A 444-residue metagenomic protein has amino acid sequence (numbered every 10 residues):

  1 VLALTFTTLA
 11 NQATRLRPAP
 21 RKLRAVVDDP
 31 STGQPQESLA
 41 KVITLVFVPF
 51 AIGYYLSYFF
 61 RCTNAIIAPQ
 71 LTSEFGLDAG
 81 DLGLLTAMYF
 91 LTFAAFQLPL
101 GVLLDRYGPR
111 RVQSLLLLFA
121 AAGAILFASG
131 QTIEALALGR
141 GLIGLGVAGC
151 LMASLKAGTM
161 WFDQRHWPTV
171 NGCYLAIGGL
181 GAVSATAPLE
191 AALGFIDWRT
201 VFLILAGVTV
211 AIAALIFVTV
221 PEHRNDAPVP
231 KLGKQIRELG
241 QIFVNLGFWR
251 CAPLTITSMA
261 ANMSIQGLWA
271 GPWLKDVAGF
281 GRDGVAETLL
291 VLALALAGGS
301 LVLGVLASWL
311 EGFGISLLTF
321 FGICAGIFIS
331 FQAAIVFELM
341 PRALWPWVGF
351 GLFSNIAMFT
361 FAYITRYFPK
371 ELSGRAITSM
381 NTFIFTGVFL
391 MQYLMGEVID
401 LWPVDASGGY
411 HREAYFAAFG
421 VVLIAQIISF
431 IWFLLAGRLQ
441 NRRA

Functional and structural regions predicted by a protein language model:
S31-L39, H223-A252: Juxtamembrane intracellular "pre-TM" segments in multi-pass secondary transporters
L45-L77, I265-G271, M391-Q392: Extracytoplasmic
N64-A65, G247-S300, M391-G396: Extracytoplasmic gate region of multi-pass secondary transporters
G76, G108, S129-A135, D163 (+1 more regions): Helix-breaking motifs and short loop linkers at transmembrane-helix boundaries and internal kinks in secondary membrane
A95-Q131: Conserved MFS/SLC helix-loop-helix module at the cytosolic interface between two early adjacent transmembrane helices
L98-G108, L301-I315: Helix-to-loop junctions at the C-terminal end of transmembrane segments in multipass secondary transporters
G139-I177: Cytoplasmic helix-loop-helix junction between adjacent transmembrane helices in 12-TM secondary transporters
Y174-V220: Helix-loop-helix hairpin linking two adjacent transmembrane segments in secondary transporters
